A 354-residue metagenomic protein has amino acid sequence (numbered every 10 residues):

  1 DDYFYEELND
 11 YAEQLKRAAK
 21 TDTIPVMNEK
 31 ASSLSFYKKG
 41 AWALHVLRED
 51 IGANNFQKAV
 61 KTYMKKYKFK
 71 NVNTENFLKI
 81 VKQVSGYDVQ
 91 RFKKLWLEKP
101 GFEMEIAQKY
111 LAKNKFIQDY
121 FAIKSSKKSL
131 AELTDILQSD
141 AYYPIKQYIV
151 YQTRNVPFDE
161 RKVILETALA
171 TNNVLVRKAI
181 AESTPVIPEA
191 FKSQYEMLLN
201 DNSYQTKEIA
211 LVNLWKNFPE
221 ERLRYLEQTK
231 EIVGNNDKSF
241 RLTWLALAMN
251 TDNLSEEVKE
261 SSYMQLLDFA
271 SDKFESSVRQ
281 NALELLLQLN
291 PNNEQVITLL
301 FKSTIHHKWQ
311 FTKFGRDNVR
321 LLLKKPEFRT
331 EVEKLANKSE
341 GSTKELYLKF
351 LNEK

Functional and structural regions predicted by a protein language model:
D1-D50, Y67, V84-P100: Acidic/His/Gly-enriched intrinsically disordered linker/tail segments that often contain short helix/coil "MoRF-like"
D1-Y5, A53-V60, A190-F191, E221-Y225: Short, well-structured active-site flanking segments
Y3, K38-V46, N55-T62, V72 (+4 more regions): Extracytoplasmic/secreted proteins, especially bacterial periplasmic and envelope-associated proteins
T23-A31, M64, E132-I136, I164-T167 (+1 more regions): Active-site-adjacent structural elements in folded domains
L34-K38, D50, N54, K68-E75 (+8 more regions): Soluble non-cytosolic domains of exported or imported proteins
A59-K66, I80, L95-K99, L285: Short acidic/histidine-centered micro-motifs embedded in hydrophobic/aromatic stretches that mark compact functional
N71-R224, E327, K344-K354: Beta/coil-rich, acidic/histidine-enriched accessory regions frequently appended to metallopeptidases
I145, N172-V176, Q194-K354: Long, helix-rich interaction regions
